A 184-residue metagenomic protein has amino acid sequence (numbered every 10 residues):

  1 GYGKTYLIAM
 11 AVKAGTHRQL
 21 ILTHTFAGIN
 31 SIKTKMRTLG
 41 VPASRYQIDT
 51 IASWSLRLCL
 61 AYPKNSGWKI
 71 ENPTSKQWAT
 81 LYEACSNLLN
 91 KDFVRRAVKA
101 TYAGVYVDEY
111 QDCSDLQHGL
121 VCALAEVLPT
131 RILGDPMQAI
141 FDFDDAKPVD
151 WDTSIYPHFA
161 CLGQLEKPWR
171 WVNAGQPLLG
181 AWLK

Functional and structural regions predicted by a protein language model:
G1-A61: P-loop NTPase Walker
G15, A123-V127, I155-H158: Short, conserved loop/helix-junction motifs that constitute active-site signature segments in enzyme catalytic cores
R18, A103-G104, V127-I132: Loop/turn-to-beta-strand initiation segments
I21-T23, I48, P129-D135, Q164: Structural recognition of the conserved hydrophobic beta-strand(s) that form the central parallel beta-sheet of P-loop
R45-Y106, D115-L120, D142-D152: Accessory N-terminal region flanking or inserted into the helicase ATPase core in nucleic-acid motor proteins
T101, D108-E109, G134-P136: Walker B catalytic acidic pair
D112-D135: Conserved Walker B catalytic segment
Q138-A146, D152-K184: Conserved coupling/interface region of RecA-like P-loop/ASCE motor cores
